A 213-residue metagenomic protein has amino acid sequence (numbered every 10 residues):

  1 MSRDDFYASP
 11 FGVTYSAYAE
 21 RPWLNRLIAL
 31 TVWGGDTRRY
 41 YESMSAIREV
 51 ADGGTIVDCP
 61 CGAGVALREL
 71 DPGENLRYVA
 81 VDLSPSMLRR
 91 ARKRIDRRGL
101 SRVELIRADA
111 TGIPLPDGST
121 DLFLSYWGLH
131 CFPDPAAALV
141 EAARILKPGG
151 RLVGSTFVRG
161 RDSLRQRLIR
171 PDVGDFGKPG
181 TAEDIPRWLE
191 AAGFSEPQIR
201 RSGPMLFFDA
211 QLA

Functional and structural regions predicted by a protein language model:
M1-A51, V65, E69, I169: Conserved class I S-adenosyl-L-methionine
S9, N25-A29, V153-D209: C-terminal alpha-helical "lid/dimerization" subdomain adjacent to the S-adenosyl-L-methionine
T55, G150-R151: Short glycine-centered segments of the SAM/dcSAM-binding site in methyltransferase folds
T55-G112: Class I SAM-dependent methyltransferase SAM/SAH-binding core
S86, P133-A136: Short N-terminal helix/helix-N-cap motif within the alpha/beta-hydrolase-1
T111-L122: A short acidic, Gly/Pro-enriched loop at the edge of an enzyme's catalytic core that lines a small-molecule cofactor
L122-D134: A short SAM/SAH-binding and catalytic strip from SAM-dependent methyltransferases
A136-P148: A short glycine-rich, Lys/Arg-flanked "PGG" loop and its adjoining helix->strand segment in the class I
